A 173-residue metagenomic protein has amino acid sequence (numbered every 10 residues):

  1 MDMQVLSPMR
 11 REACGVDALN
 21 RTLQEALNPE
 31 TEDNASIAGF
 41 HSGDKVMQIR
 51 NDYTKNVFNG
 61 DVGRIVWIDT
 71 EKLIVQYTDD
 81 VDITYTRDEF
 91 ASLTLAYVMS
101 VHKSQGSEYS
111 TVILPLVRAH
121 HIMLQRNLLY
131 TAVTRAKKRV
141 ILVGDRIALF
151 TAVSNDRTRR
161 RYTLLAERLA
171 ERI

Functional and structural regions predicted by a protein language model:
M1-N59: Conserved helicase/translocase motor-coupling segment
D61-I173: C-terminal accessory regions
